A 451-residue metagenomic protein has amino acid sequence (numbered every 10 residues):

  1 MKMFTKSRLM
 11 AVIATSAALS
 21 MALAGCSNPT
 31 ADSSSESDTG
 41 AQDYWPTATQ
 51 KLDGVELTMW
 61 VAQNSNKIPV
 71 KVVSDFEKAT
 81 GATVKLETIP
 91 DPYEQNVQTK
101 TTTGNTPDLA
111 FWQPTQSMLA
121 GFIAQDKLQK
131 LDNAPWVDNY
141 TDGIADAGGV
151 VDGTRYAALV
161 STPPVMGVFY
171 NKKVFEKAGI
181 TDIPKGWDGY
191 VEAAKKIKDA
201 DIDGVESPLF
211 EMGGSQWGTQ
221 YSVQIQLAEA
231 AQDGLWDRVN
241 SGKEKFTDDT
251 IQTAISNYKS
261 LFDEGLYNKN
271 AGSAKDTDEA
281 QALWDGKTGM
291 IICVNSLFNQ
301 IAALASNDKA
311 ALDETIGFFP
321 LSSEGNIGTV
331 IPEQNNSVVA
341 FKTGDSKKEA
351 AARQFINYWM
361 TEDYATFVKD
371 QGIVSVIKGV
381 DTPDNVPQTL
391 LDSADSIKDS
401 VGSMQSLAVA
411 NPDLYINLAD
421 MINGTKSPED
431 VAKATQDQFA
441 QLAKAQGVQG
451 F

Functional and structural regions predicted by a protein language model:
K2-T15, L19-M118, G325, K347-A350 (+3 more regions): Conserved N-terminal structural module of periplasmic/extracytoplasmic solute-binding proteins
Q42-K51, T115-M166, G317-F318, F451: Hinge/lid segment of periplasmic solute-binding proteins
D75-G143, E176-K185, Q281, G289-M290 (+2 more regions): Extracytoplasmic "Venus flytrap"/periplasmic binding protein-like
T99-K100, P107-D108, D132, V137-F175 (+3 more regions): A structural signal for short loop-to-beta-strand junctions that line the ligand-binding cleft of periplasmic/secreted
Y156-L159, M166, V191-K243: Extracytoplasmic/periplasmic solute-binding protein
E176, D199, A365-T366, D395-F451: Conserved C-terminal helix/tail region of periplasmic/extracytoplasmic solute-binding proteins
A178, D263-E264, A305-D370: Extracytoplasmic/periplasmic substrate-recognition and gating elements
A194, N240-A271: Glycine-centered hinge/linker elements that transmit conformational signals in sensory and ligand-binding systems
